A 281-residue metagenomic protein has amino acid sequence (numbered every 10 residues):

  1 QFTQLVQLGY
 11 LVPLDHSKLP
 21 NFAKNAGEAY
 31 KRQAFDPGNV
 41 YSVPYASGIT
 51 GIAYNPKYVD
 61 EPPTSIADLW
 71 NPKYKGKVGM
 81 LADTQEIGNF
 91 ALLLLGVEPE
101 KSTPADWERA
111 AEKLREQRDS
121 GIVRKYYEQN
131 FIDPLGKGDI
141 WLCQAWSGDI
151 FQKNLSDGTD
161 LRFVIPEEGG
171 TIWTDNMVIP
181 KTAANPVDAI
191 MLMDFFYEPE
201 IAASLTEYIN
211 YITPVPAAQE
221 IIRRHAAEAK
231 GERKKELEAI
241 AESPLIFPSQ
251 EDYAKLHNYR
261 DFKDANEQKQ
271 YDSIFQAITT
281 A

Functional and structural regions predicted by a protein language model:
Q1-L11, A23-D36, D149-S156: Pocket-flanking alpha-helical
F2-T3, K77-D83, I87, A91 (+1 more regions): Ligand-binding pocket segment of bilobal, Venus flytrap-like solute-binding proteins
V12-A23, S42, T159-T171, P180-A183: Short beta-strand->loop
V12-I52, K77: A structural signal for short loop-to-beta-strand junctions that line the ligand-binding cleft of periplasmic/secreted
G51-Y58, L92-G96, W173-D188, S204-E207: A bilobed periplasmic-binding-protein/Venus flytrap-type ligand-binding module shared by bacterial periplasmic
V59-K73: Flexible hinge/capping segments at coil-to-helix
P180-D252: Mature extracytoplasmic/periplasmic domains
L245-A281: Conserved C-terminal helix/tail region of periplasmic/extracytoplasmic solute-binding proteins
